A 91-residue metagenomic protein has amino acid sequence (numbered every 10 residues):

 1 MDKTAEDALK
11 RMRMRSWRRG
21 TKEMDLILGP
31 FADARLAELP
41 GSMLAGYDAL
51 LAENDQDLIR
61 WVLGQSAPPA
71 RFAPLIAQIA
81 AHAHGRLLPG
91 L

Functional and structural regions predicted by a protein language model:
D2-L91: Positively charged, polar, low-complexity stretches
